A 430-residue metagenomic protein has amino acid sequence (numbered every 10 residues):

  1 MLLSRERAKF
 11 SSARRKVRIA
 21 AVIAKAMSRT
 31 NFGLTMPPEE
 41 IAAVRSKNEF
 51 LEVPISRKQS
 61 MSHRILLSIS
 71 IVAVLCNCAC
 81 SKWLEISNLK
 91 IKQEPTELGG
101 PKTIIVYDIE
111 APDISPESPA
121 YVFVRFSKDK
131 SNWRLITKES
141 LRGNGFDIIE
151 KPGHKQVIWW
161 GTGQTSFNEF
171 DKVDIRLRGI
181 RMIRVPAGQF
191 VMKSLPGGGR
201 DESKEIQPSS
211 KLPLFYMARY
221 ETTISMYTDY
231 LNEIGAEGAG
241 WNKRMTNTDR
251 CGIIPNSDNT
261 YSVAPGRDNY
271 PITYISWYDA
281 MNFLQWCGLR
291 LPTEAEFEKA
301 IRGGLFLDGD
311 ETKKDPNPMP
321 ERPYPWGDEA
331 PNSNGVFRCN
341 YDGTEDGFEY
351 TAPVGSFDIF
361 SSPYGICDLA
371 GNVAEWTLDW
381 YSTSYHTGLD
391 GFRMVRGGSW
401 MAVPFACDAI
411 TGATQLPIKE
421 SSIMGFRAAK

Functional and structural regions predicted by a protein language model:
S68-N77: Bacterial N-terminal signal peptides
C76-E85: Bacterial Sec-dependent signal peptides at the C-terminal "C-region" and cleavage site
S81, A352-G355, I359-S362, G388-K430: Disulfide-stabilized, aromatic/cysteine-rich ligand-recognition loop
E97-D108: Contiguous beta-strand segments within globular domains
P112-S118: A short beta-turn/strand-edge loop motif at beta-sheet boundaries
R125-S127: Conserved Ser/Thr-centered positions that define the repeating blades of beta-propeller domains
R134, S194-G199, K211-Y341, S382 (+2 more regions): Active-site microenvironments of metalloenzymes and redox enzymes
G266-N269, N340-A370, A413, I418: Short, well-ordered junction/capping motifs at the entry into regular secondary structure
